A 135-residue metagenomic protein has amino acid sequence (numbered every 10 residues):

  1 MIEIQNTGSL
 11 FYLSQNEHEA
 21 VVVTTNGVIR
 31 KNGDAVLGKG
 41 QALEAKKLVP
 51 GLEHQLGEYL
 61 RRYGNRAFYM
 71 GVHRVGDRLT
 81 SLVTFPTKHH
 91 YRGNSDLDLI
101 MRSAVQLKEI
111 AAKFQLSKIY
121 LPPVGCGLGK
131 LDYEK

Functional and structural regions predicted by a protein language model:
M1-K135: Macrodomain-like recognition of ADP-ribose-binding/processing modules
